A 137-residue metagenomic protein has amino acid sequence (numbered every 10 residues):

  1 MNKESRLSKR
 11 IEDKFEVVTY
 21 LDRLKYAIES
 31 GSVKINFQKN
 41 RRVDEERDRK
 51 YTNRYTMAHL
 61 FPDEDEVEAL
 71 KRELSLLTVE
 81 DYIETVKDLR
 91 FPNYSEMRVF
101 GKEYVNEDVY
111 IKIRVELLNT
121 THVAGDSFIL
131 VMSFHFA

Functional and structural regions predicted by a protein language model:
N2-F15, T19-Y94: Compact soluble domain cores
R72, N93, Y104, A124-S127: A generic structural signal for short, non-catalytic loop/turn and secondary-structure boundary residues
R90-L117: Basic/aromatic recognition patch in beta-strand/loop cores that engages polyanionic ligands
D108-V109, V115-A137: Enriched for short, Lys/Arg-rich terminal
